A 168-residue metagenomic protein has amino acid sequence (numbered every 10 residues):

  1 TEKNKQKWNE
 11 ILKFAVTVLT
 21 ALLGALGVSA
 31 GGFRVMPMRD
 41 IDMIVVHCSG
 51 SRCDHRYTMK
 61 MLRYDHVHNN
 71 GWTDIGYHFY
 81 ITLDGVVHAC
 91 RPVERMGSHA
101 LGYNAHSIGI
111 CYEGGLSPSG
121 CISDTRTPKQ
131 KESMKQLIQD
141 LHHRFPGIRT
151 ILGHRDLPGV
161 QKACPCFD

Functional and structural regions predicted by a protein language model:
T1-P37: Cationic, hydrophobic amphipathic alpha-helical membrane-interacting segments
K7, I11, T58, L62 (+2 more regions): Amphipathic alpha-helical interface surfaces
L23, N70-H78, F145-R155: Surface-exposed patches in mature extracellular/periplasmic domains of secreted proteins
M36-H78: Cell wall/extracellular polymer interaction/catalysis modules
M36-V45, S49, L83-V87, P92 (+2 more regions): Basic/polar, cationic surfaces and motifs that engage anionic cell-wall and phosphate/carboxylate ligands
R95-M96: A short acidic/small-residue loop/turn micro-motif
H99-G102: Short glycine-biased active-site loop of nucleotidyltransferases that positions the nucleotide triphosphate and helps
